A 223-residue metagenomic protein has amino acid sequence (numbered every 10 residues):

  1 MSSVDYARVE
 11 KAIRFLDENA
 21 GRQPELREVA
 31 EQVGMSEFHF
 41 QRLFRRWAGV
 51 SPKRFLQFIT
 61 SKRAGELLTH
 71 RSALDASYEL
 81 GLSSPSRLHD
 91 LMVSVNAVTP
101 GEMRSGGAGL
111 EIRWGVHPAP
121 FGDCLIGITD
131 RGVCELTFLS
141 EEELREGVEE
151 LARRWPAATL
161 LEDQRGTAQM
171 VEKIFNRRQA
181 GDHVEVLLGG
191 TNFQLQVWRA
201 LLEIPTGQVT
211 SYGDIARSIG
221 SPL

Functional and structural regions predicted by a protein language model:
M1-L80, S86-L223: Basic nucleic-acid-binding alpha-helical/helix-turn surface characteristic of O6-alkylguanine DNA
